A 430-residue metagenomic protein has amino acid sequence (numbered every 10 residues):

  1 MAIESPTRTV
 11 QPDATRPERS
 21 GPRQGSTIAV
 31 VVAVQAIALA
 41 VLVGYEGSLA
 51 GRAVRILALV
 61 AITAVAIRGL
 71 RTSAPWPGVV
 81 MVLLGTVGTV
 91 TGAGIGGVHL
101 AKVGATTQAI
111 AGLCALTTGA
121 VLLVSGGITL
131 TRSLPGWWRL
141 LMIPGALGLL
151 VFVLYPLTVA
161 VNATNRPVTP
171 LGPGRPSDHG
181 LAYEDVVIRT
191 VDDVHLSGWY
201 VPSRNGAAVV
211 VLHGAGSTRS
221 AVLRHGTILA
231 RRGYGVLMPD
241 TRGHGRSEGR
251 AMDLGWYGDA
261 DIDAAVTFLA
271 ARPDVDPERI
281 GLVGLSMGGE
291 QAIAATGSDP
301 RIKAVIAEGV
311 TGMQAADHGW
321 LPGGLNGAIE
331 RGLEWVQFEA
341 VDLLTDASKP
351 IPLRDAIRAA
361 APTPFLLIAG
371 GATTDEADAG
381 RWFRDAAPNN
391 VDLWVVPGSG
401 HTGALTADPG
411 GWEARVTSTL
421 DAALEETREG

Functional and structural regions predicted by a protein language model:
E4-S5, V34-I62, K102, W138-R189: An N-terminal hydrophobic leader/cap segment in hydrolases
V54, G78-L130: Membrane-embedded alpha-helical segments of integral membrane proteins
V161-T164, A294-D346, A356-P364, A369-G370 (+1 more regions): Hydrolase active-site cap/lid region
I188, S197-W199, L343-T427: Serine-hydrolase catalytic core
G206-G214: Short beta-strand element of the alpha/beta-hydrolase
A221, M252-P273: Alpha/beta-hydrolase active-site loop
L229-E248: Conserved alpha/beta-hydrolase
P273-S286: Alpha/beta-hydrolase fold nucleophile elbow
